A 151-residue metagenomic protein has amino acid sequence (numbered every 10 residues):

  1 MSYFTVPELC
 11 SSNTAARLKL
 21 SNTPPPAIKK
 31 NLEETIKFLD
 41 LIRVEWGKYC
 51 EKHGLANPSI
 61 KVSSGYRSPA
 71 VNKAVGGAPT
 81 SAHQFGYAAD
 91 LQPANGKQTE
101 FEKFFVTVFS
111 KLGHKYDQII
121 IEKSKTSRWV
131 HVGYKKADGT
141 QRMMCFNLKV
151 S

Functional and structural regions predicted by a protein language model:
M1-L55: Active-site acidic/histidine clusters and adjacent loop/turn architecture that either coordinate catalytic ions
T35-F38, V71, Y87, K97-F101: Amphipathic alpha-helical interface surfaces
C50-S64, Y116-E122: Surface-exposed patches in mature extracellular/periplasmic domains of secreted proteins
I60, A89, V130: A broad, low-specificity signal marking well-ordered, structured residues that form hydrophobic/aromatic
V62-G65, Q92-A94: Short His-Asn-centered micro-motif
Y66-A89: Short, surface-exposed glycine/acidic/tryptophan-bearing loops
F85, P93-S151: Catalytic cores and adjacent binding grooves of peptidoglycan-active enzymes
